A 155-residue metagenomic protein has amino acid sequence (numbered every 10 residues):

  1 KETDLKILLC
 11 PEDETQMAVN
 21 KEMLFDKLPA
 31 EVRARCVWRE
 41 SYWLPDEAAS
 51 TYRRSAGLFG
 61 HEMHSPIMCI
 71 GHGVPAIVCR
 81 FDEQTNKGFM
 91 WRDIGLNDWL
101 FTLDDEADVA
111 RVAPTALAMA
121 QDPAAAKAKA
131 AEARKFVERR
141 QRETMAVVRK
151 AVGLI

Functional and structural regions predicted by a protein language model:
K1-I155: Active-site anion-handling motifs in enzyme catalytic cores
